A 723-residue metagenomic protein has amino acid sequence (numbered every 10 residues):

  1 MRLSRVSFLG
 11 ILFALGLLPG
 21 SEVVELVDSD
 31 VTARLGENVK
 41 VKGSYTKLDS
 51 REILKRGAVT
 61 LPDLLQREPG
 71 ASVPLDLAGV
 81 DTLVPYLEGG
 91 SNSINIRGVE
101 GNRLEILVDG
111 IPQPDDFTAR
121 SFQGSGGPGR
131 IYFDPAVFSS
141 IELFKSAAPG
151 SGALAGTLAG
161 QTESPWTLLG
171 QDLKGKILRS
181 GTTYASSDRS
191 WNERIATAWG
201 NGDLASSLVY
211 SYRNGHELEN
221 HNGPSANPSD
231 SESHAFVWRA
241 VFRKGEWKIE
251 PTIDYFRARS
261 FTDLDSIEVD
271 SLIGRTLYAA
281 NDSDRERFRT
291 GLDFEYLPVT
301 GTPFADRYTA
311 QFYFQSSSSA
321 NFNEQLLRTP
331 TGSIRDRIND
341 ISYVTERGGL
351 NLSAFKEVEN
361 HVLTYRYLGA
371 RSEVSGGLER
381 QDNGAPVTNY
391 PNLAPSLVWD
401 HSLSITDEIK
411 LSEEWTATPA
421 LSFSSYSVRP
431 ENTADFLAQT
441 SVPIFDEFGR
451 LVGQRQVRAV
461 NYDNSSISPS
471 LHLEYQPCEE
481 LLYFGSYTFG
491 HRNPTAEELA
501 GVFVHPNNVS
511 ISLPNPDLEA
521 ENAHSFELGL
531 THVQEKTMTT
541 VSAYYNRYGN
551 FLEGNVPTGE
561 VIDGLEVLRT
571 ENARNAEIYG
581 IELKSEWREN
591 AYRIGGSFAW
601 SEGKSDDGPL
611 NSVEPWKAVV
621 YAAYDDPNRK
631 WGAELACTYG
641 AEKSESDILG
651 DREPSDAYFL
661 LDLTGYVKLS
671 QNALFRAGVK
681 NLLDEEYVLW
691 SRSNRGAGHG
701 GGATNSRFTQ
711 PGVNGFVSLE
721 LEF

Functional and structural regions predicted by a protein language model:
G20-K55, V59-P62, G101, D109: Short, acidic, small-residue-rich periplasmic hinge/interaction motif at the N-terminus of Gram-negative outer-membrane
I94-N95, P112-S146, S266: Short acidic/polar hinge/loop motifs at secondary-structure boundaries that mediate gating or recognition
D116, H491, R547-N550, A641-E645 (+1 more regions): C-terminal beta-signal and adjacent terminal beta-strands/loops of Gram-negative outer-membrane beta-barrel proteins
G127-R179, E722: A beta-strand signature from Gram-negative outer-membrane beta-barrel systems, especially the internal plug domain
Y184-N214, G223-D263, D282-P298, A354-Y365 (+4 more regions): Transmembrane beta-barrel wall of Gram-negative outer-membrane proteins
N222, N227-S233, K248-A305, S316-T345 (+2 more regions): Flexible loop and strand-edge segments within Gram-negative outer membrane beta-barrel domains
R275-G301, Y343, N392-V398, R455-H472 (+8 more regions): Outer-membrane beta-barrel signature, preferentially recognizing the C-terminal barrel domain of Gram-negative
K410-T418, S424-Y426, K536-L552, P557-E645: Gram-negative outer-membrane beta-barrel transporters
